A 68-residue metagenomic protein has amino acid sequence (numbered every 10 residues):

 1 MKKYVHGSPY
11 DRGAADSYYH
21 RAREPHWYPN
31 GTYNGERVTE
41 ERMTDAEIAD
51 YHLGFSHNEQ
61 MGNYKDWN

Functional and structural regions predicted by a protein language model:
M1-N68: Intrinsic-disorder/low-complexity detector
